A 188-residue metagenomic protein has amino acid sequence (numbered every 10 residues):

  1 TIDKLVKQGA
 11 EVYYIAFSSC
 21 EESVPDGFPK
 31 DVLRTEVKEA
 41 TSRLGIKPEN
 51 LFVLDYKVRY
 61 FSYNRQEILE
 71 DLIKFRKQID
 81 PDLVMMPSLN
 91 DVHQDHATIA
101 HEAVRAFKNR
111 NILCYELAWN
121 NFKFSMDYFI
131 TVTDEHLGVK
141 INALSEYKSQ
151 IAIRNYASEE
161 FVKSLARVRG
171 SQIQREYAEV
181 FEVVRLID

Functional and structural regions predicted by a protein language model:
T1-I79, R105-N109, V183: Active-site rim/loop-helix segments in enzyme catalytic domains that contact anionic ligands
F17, S88-L89, E116-A118: Histidine-centered beta-alpha loop that forms part of the nucleotide-sugar donor binding/catalytic region in diverse
E21-V24, D91-H96, N120-F122: Active-site environment of divalent metal-dependent phosphoester hydrolases
P25, Y56-Y60, P87-D91, Y128 (+1 more regions): Conserved short-loop catalytic and cofactor-binding motifs
G27, R65-Q66, H96-A100, N155: Conserved strand-to-helix beginnings and helix N-cap segments that scaffold or border functional pockets
A40-P48, Q78, L83, R110-D188: The feature marks non-catalytic terminal segments
I68-A100: Proline-aspartate-enriched helix->loop->beta-strand connector
H93-A103, I112, L117: Anionic-ligand binding region
